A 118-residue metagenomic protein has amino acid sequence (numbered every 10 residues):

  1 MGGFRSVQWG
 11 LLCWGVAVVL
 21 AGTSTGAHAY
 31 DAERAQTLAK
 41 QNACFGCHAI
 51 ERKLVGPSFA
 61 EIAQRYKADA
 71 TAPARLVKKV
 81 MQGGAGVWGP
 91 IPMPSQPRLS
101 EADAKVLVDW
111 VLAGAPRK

Functional and structural regions predicted by a protein language model:
M1-Q8: N-terminal secretory signal peptides that target proteins for export/translocation
G10-T23: Bacterial N-terminal signal peptides
S24-A39, R65-K67: Electrostatic cytochrome c docking/interface patches
Q36-T37, A74, K78, K105 (+1 more regions): Solvent-exposed, polar/charged alpha-helical surfaces in well-ordered, non-transmembrane soluble domains, broadly
K40, Q64-K67, M81-A85, D109-P116: Sec-exported extracytoplasmic/periplasmic mature domains
Q41-I50, L107: The canonical Cys-X-X-Cys-His
R52-Q64, K79-V106: Axial heme c-ligation environment in periplasmic c-type cytochrome domains
R65-R75: Short microdomains enriched in Cys/His and/or Lys/Arg
